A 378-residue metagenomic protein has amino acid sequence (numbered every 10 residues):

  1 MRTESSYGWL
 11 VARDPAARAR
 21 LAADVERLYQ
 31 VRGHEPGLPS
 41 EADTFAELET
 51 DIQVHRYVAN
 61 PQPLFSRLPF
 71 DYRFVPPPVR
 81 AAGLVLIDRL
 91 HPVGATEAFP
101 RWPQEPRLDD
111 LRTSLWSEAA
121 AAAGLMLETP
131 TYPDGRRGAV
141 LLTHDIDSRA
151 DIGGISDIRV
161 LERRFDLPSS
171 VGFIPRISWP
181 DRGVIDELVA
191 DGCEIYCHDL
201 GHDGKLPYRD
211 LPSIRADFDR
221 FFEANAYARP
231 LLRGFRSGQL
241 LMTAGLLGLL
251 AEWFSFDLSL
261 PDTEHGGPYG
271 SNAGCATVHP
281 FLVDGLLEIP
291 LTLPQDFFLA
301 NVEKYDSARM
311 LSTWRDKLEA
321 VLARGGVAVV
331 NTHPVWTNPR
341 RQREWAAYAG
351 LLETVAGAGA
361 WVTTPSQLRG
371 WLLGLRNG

Functional and structural regions predicted by a protein language model:
M1-G183, A244, A251-W253, T263 (+2 more regions): Terminal accessory/targeting
L142-D147, C197-D217: Glycine-rich phosphate-binding "P-loop"
R164-S169, N225-R233: Short, surface-exposed connector motifs at secondary-structure boundaries
L188-Y196, D284-L291: Short coil-to-beta-strand
D191-I195, A228-L231, V355, G359: Structural recognition of alpha->loop->beta junctions
G192-H202, F254-S271: Acidic, His- and aromatic-enriched active-site or binding-groove loops in soluble protein domains that engage sugars
A216-N225: An active-site-proximal "capping" alpha-helix that borders the catalytic cofactor pocket
P230-R233, Q239-L250, S255-T263: Active-site-proximal binding-pocket segments
